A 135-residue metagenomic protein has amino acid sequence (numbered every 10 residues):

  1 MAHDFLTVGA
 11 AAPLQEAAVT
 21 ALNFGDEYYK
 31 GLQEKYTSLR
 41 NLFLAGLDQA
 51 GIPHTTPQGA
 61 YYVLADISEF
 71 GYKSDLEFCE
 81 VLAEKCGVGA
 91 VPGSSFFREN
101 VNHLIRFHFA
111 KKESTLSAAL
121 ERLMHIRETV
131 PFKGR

Functional and structural regions predicted by a protein language model:
M1-R135: PLP-dependent class I/II
